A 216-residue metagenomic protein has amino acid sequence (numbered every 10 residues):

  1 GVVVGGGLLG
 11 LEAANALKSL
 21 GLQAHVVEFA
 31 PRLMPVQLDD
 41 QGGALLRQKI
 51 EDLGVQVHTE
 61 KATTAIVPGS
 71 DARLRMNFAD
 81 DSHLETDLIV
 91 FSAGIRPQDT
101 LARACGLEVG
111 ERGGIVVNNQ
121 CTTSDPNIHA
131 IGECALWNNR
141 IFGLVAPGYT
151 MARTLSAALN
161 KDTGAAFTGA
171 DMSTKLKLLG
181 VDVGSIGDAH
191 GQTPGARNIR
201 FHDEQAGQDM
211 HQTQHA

Functional and structural regions predicted by a protein language model:
G1-G7: Beta1/beta-strand and adjacent pyrophosphate-binding region of the FAD-binding site in flavoprotein oxidoreductases
L8, E60-A62, R112, N118 (+1 more regions): Conserved beta-strand termini and adjacent loop/short-helix elements that scaffold enzyme active sites in alpha/beta
L8-A65, G148, F167-D182: Rossmann-like dinucleotide-binding cores of NAD(P)H-dependent redox enzymes
A65-A72: Feature captures the FAD/FMN-dependent oxidoreductase FAD-binding
A72-N77, S82-A157: FAD-site-proximal beta/loop scaffold in flavoenzymes
C134-A216: Mid-to-C-terminal Rossmann-like scaffold of FAD/NAD(P)H-dependent oxidoreductases
